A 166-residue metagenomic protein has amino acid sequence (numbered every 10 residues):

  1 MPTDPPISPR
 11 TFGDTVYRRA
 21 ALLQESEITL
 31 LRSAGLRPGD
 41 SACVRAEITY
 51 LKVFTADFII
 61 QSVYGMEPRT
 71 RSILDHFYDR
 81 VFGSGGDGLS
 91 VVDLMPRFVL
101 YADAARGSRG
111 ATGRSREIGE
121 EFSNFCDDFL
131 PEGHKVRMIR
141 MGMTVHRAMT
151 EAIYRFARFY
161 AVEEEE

Functional and structural regions predicted by a protein language model:
P2-G35: Short terminal alpha-helical segments
V16-A20, Q24-E27, K52, A56 (+1 more regions): Hydrophobic face of amphipathic alpha-helices
L23-M66: N-terminal interaction modules that seed assembly of large macromolecular complexes
G39-S41, I73-D87: Eukaryote-specific, cytoplasm-facing alpha-helical/coiled-coil scaffolding segments in long proteins
C43, E47, S72, L89-D93: Residues within HEAT/ARM-like alpha-solenoid scaffolds
D57-S72, G86-S90: Short, solvent-exposed secondary-structure capping/transition elements
E67-D79, E120, M143-R147: Amphipathic alpha-helical scaffolding segments
G83-E166: Helix-driven interaction modules
